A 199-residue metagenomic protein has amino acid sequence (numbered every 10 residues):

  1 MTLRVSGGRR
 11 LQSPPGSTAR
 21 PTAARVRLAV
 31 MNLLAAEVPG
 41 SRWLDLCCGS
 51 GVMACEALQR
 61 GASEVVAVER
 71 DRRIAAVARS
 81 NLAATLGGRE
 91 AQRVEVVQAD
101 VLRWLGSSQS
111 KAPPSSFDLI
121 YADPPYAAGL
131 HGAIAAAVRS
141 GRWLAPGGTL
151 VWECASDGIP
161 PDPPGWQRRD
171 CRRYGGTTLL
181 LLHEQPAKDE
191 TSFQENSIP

Functional and structural regions predicted by a protein language model:
M1-P199: Class I S-adenosyl-L-methionine-dependent methyltransferase catalytic core
